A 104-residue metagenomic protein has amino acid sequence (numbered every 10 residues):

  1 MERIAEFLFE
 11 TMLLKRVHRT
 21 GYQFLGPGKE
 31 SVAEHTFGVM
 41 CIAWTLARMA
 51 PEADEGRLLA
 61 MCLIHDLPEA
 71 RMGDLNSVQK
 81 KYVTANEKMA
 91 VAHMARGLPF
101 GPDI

Functional and structural regions predicted by a protein language model:
M1-I104: Alpha-helical, largely C-terminal catalytic domains that coordinate divalent metal ions via clustered Asp/Glu/His
